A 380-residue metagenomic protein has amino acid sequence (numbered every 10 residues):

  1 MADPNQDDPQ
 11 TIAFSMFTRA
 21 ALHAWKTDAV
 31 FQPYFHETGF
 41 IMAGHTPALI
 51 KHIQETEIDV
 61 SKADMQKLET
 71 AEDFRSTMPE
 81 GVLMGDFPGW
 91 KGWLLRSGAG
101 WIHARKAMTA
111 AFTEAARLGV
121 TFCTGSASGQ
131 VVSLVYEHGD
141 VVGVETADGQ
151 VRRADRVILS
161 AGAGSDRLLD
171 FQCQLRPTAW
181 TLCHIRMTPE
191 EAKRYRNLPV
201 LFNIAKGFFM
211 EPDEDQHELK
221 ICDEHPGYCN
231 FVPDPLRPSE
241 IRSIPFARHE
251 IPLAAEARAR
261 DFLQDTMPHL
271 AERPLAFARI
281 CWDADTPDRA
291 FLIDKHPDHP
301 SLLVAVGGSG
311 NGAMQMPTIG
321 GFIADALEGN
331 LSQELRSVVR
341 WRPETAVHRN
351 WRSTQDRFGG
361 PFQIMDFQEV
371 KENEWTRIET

Functional and structural regions predicted by a protein language model:
M1, K26, V30-H36, R152-R156 (+2 more regions): Active-site substrate-recognition segment that forms the wall of the catalytic cavity or substrate channel
M1-A63: Conserved FAD-binding subdomain of flavin-dependent enzymes
A24-D28, H45-G125, Q130-D140: Flavin (FAD/FMN) cofactor-binding and adjacent substrate-gating region of FAD-dependent oxidoreductase domains
M42, G143, L182-H184, L292 (+1 more regions): Conserved hydrophobic/aromatic beta-strand scaffold that supports enzyme active sites
W93-T113, G162-A163, A205, A255-F262 (+2 more regions): Mid-domain beta-loop-alpha active-site segment that forms a flexible, acidic cofactor/metal-binding surface
A116-C123, D155, I323-S332: Short, hydrophobic alpha-helical segments
Q130-V151, V157: Conserved beta-strand-loop-beta-strand element in the redox core of flavoprotein oxidoreductases
R258-R377: C-terminal catalytic lobe of FAD-dependent flavoproteins
